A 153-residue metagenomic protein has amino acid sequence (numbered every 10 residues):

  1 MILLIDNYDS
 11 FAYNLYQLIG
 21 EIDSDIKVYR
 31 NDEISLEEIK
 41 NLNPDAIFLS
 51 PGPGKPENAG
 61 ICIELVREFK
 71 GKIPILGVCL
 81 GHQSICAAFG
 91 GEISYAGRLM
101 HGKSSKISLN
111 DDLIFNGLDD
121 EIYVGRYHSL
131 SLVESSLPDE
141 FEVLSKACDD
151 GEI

Functional and structural regions predicted by a protein language model:
M1-G71, L80: N-terminal beta1-alpha1 cap of cysteine-dependent amidohydrolase-like domains
Y8, I19, I75, L137 (+1 more regions): Structured catalytic cores of enzymes that bind and process phosphorylated ligands/cofactors
G20, E37-N41, I85-A87, E134-P138: Short loop/helix-cap segments at secondary-structure boundaries that form the rim of catalytic
K27-E33, S105-S108, V124-H128, S145-D149: Short gly/ser/thr-rich secondary-structure transition/capping motifs
E33-E37, G60-E64, I93, L109-D112 (+2 more regions): A generic local structural motif
P44-G117, Y123: Cysteine-nucleophile active-site neighborhood
L113-I153: Catalytic beta-strand/loop cores that center a nucleophilic Ser/Cys/Thr and support acyl-enzyme chemistry
